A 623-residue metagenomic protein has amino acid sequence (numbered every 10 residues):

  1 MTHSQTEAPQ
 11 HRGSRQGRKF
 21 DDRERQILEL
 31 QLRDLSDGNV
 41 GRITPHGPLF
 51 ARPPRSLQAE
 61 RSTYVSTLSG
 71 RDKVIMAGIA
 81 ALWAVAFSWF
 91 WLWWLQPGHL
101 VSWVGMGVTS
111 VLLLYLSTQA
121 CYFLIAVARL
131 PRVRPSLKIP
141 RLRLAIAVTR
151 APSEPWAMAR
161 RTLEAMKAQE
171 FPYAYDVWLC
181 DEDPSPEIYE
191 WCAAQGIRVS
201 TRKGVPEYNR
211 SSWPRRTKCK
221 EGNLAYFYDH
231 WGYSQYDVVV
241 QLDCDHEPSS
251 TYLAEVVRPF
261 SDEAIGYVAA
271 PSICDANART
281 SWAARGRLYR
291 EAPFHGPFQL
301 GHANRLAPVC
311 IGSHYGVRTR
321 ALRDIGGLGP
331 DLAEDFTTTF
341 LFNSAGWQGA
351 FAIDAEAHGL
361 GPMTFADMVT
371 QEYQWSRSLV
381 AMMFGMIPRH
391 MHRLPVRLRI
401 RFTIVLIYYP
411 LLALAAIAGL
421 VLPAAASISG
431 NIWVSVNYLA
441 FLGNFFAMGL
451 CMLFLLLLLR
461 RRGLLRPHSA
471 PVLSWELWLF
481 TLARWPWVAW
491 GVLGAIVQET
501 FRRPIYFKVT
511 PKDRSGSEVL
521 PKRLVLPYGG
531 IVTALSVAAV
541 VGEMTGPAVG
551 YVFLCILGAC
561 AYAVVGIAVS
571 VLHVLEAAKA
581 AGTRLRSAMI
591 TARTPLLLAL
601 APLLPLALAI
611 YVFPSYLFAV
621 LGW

Functional and structural regions predicted by a protein language model:
L49-E164: N-proximal low-complexity "stem/linker" segments adjacent to membrane-targeting elements
F87-L114, A126-R129, P135-I139, Y408-F501 (+1 more regions): Membrane-embedded multi-pass helical conduit in multi-pass membrane proteins, especially envelope-biosynthetic
R143-A147, D176, T337: Cell-envelope/extracellular polymer assembly enzymes that use nucleotide-activated donors
T162-A174: Short, acidic, metal-binding catalytic loop of nucleotide-sugar glycosyltransferases
D181-Y189, G204-P206: A conserved acidic beta->alpha catalytic loop
T201-Y236, S250-A333, N343-S344, G361 (+2 more regions): Long helical/loop segments within the catalytic core of UDP-sugar-dependent glycosyltransferases, especially the large
L242-E247: The conserved acidic donor/metal-binding loop of glycosyltransferases
P330, T339-A357: Catalytic donor-sugar/metal-binding loop of nucleotide-sugar-dependent glycosyltransferases
